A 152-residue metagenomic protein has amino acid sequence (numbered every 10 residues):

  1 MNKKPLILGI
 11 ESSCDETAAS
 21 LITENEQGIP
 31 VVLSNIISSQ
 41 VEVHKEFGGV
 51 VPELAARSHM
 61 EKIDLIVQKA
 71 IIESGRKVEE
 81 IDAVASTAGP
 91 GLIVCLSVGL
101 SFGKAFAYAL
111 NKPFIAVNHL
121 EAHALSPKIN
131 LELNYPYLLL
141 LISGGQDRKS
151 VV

Functional and structural regions predicted by a protein language model:
M1-V152: Short acidic/glycine-rich loops and adjacent helix/strand connectors that line catalytic pockets where negatively
